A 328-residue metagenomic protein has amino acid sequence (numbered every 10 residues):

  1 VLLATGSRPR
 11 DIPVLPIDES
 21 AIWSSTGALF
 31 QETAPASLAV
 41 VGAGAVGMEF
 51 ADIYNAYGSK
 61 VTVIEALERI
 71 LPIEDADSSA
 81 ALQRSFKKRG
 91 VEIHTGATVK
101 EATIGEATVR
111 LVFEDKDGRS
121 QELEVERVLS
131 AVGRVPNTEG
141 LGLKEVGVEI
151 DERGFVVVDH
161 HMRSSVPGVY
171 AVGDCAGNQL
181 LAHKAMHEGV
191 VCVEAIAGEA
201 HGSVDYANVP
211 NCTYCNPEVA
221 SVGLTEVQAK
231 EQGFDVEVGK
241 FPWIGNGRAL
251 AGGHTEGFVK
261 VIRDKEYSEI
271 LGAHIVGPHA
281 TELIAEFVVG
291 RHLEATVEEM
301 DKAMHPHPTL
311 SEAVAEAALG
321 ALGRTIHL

Functional and structural regions predicted by a protein language model:
V1-A21, S37: Glycine/serine-rich phosphate-binding loop and adjoining beta1-alpha1 elements at the start of nucleotide-handling
V1-G6, V40-V41, V61, L123-G133 (+3 more regions): Short hydrophobic core segments
T5, S24-T26, T95-A97, E152 (+1 more regions): Short loop/edge segments at beta-strand edges and connector loops that shape dinucleotide/nucleotide cofactor-binding
S7-P9, L29, A45, D77 (+1 more regions): Residue-level detector of alpha-helix initiation sites
L15-A34, E122-G198: FAD-site-proximal beta/loop scaffold in flavoenzymes
E32-E74, T108, L181: Rossmann-like NAD(P)H-binding beta-loop-alpha module
Y57-H160, L224, E231: A Rossmann-like FAD-binding core segment of flavoenzymes
A197-G198, V209, Y214-L328: Flexible, glycine-rich terminal cap/loop adjacent to redox cofactors in electron-transfer oxidoreductases
